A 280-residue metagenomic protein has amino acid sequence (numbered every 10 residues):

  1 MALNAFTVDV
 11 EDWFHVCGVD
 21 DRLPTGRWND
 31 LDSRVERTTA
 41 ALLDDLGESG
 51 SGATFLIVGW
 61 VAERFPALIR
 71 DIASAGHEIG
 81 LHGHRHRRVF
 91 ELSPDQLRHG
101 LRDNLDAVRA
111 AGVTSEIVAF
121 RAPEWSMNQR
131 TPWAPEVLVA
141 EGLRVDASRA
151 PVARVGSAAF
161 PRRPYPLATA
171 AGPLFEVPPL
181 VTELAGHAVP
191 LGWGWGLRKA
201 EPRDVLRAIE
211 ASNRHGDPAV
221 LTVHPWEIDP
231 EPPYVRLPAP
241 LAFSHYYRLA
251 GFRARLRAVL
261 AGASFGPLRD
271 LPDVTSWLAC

Functional and structural regions predicted by a protein language model:
M1-A75: Active-site beta->alpha N-cap acidic-glycine motif
A5, E78, V220: Hydrophobic "anchor" residues on beta-strands that sit immediately upstream of conserved functional sites
D9, L46, I79-H82, F120 (+3 more regions): Conserved, mostly hydrophobic/aromatic
T25-S33, T54-V58, R85-L97, A122-S126 (+2 more regions): The substrate-binding groove and active-site-proximal loops of carbohydrate-active enzymes, especially glycoside
T39-L43, P66-R70, R98-D106, P135 (+2 more regions): Generic structural signal for well-ordered alpha-helices, preferentially at hydrophobic/aromatic core positions
S49, A200-C280: C-terminal domain-boundary segment and adjacent tail
S49-T131, L143, S148-V155, G172 (+1 more regions): Metal-dependent polysaccharide deacetylase catalytic core of the NodB/CE4 family, i.e., the active-site-bearing domain
V113-E116, A122-T222: Active-site-adjacent pocket scaffolds in enzyme catalytic domains
